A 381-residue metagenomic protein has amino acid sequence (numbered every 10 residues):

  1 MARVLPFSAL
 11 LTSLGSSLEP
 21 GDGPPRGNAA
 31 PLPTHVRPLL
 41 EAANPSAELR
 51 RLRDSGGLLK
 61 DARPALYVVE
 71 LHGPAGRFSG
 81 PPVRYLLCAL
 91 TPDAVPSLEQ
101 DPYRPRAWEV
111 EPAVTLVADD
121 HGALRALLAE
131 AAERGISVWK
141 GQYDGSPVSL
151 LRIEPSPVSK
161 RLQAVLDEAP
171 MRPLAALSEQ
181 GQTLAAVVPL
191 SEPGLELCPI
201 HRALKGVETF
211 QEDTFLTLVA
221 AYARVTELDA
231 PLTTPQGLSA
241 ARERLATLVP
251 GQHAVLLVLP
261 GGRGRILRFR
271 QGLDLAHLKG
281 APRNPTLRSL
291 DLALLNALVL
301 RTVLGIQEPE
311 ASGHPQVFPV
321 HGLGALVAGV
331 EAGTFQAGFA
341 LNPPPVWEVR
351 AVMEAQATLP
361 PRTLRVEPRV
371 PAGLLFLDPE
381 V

Functional and structural regions predicted by a protein language model:
M1-P173, S178-V381: Surface-exposed, charge/polar-rich loops and edge strands
